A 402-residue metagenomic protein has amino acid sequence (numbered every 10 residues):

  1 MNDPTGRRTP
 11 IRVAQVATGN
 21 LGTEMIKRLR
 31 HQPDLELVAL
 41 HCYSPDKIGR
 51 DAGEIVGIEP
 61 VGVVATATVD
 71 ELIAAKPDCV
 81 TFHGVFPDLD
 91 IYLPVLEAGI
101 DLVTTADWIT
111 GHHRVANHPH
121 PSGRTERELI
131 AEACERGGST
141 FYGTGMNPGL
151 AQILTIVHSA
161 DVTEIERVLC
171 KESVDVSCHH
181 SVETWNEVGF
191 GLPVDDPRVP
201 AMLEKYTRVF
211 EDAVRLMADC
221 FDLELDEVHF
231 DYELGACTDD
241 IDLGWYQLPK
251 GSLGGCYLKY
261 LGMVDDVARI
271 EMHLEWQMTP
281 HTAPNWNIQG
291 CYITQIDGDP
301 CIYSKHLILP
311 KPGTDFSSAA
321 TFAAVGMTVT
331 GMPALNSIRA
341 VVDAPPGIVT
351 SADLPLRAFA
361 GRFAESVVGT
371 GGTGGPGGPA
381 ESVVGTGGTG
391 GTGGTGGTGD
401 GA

Functional and structural regions predicted by a protein language model:
M1-A98, D222, T370-T373, T386-T389: N-terminal glycine-/serine-/threonine-rich beta1-alpha1-beta2 phosphate-ribose binding loop of Rossmann-like
R12, V16, A160-T294, A324: Active-site-lining helix/loop region of Rossmann-like oxidoreductase modules
V16, N20, E24, A67 (+10 more regions): Conserved active-site and cofactor/substrate-binding residues in soluble primary-metabolism enzymes
Y43-P45, A106-T110, R114, M146-N147 (+1 more regions): Short, ordered loop/turn segments at secondary-structure junctions
D101-V103: A short hydrophobic/small-residue beta-strand
D107-G138: Rossmann-fold NAD(P)-binding glycine/threonine-rich loop
G149-D161: Alpha-helical support elements that line or immediately flank enzyme active sites and cofactor-binding pockets
G244-G375, G397-A402: C-terminal active-site/capping subdomain that shapes the small-molecule cofactor and substrate pocket of enzyme
